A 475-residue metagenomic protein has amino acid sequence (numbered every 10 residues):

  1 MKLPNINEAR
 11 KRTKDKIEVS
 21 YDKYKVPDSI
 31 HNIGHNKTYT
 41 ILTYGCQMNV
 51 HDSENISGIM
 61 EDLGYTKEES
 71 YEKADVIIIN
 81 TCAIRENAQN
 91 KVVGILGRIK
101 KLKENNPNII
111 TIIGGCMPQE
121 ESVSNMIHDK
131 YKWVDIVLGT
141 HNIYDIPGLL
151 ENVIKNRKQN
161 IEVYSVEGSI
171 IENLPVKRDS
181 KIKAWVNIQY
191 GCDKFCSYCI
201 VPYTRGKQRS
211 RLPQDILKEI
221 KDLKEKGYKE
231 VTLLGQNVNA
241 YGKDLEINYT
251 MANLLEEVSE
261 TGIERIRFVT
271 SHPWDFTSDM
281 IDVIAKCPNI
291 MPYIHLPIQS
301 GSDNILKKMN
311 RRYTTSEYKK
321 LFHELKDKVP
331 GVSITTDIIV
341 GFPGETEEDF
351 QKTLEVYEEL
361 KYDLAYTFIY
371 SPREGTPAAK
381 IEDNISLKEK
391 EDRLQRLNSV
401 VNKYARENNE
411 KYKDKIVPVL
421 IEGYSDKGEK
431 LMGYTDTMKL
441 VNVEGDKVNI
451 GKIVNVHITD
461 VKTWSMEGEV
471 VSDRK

Functional and structural regions predicted by a protein language model:
M1-R10, K380-K475: Terminal RNA-binding accessory module
M1-Y241, D279, S316-H323, D327 (+4 more regions): Proteins enriched for Cys/Gly/acidic motifs involved in redox and nucleic-acid/cofactor modification
V93-G97, P213, I247-N253, T314 (+1 more regions): Charged helix-capping and loop-helix junction motifs
N108-I113, E120-S122, E225-E347, E358: Conserved SAM/AdoMet-binding glycine-rich loop
H128-D145, A252-I263, K286-M291, K352-L364: Structural recognition of alpha->loop->beta junctions
C196, I216, L233, F268 (+7 more regions): Conserved, mostly hydrophobic/aromatic
N289-P292, N304-L420, L431, K452: A structural motif corresponding to the C-terminal lobe/cap of the Radical SAM core domain
